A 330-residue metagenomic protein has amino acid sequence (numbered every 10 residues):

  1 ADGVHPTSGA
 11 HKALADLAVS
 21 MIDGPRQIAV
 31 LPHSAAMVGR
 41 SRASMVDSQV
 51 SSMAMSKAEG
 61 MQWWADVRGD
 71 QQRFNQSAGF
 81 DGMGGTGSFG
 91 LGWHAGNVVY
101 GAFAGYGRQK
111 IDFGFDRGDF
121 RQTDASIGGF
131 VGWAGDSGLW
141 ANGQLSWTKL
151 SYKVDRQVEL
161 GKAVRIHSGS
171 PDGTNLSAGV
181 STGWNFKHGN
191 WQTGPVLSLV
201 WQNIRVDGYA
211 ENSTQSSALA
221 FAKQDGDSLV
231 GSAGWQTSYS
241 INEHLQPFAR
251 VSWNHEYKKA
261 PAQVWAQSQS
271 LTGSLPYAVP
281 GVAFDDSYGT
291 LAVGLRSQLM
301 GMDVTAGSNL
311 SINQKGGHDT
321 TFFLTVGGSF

Functional and structural regions predicted by a protein language model:
A1-V30: Histidine-centered active-site loop/cap adjacent to the catalytic His in serine esterases/O-acetyl transfer systems
L17, G128, W133, F221-F330: Outer membrane beta-barrel transmembrane domains
S20-K57, K258-S274, A283: Primarily extracellular Gram-negative trimeric autotransporter adhesin
P32-T193, V200, G307-T321, T325-S329: Outer membrane beta-barrel translocator domains of Type V secretion systems
S77-G82, D112-F120, S151-D172, R205-D227 (+1 more regions): Solvent-exposed, glycine/polar-rich loop segments of beta-barrel outer-membrane systems
H94-G96, K187-G189, Q215, S240-N242 (+1 more regions): Short strand-coil-strand connectors
G189-G194, I204-G208, E243-P247: Short, structured loop/turn "capping" segments at alpha-beta junctions
